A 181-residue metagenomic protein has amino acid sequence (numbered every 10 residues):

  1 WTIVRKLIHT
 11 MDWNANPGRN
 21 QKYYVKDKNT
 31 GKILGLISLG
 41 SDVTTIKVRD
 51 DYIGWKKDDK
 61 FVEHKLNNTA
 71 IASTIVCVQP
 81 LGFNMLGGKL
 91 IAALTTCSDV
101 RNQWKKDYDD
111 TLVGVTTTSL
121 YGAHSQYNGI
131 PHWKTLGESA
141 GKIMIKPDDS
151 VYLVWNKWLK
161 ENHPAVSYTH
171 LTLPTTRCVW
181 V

Functional and structural regions predicted by a protein language model:
W1-K22: Short, basic/aromatic recognition patches
H9, R19-Q21, D27-V166: Acyl-donor binding region in acyl/amide transferases
T169-T175: Conserved small/polar residues in nucleotide/adenosyl-binding loops
V179-V181: Hydrophobic alpha-helical segments, chiefly the membrane-spanning helices and signal/signal-anchor peptides
